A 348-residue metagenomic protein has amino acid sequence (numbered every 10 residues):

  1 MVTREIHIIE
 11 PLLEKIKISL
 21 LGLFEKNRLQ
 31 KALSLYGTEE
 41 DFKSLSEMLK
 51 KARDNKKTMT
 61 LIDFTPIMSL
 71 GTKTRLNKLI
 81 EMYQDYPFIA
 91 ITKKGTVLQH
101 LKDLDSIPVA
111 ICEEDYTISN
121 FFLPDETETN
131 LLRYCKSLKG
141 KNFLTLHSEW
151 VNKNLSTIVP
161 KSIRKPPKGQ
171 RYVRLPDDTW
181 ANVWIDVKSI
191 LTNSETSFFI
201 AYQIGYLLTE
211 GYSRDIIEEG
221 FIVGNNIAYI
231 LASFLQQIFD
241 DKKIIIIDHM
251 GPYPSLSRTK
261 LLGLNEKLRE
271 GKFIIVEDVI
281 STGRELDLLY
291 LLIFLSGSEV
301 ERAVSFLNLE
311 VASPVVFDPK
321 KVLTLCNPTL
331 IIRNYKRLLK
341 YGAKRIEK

Functional and structural regions predicted by a protein language model:
V2-N77, E113-R214: Active-site-facing substrate-recognition patch
V2-Q30, K78-S162, L288-K348: PRPP-dependent phosphoribosyltransferase catalytic core
L13, K17-I18, Y36-D54, G95 (+2 more regions): Short, glycine/charge-rich flexible loops or terminal/linker lids adjacent to PRPP-binding catalytic cores
N55-M59, D85-Y86, R214-E218, R269-K272 (+1 more regions): A general structural motif
T60, I89-A90, G220, I245 (+3 more regions): A structural signal for isolated positions on well-ordered beta-strands in alpha/beta enzyme cores
T60-I67, F273-T282: Conserved P-loop NTPase "ATPase switch" module shared by AAA+ and STAND
T60-R75, I190-E266, L288-L292: Conserved PRPP/pyrophosphate-binding segment of the phosphoribosyltransferase/PRPP-pathway fold
G224, D278, V304: Glycine- and other small-residue-rich loops at beta-strand/loop junctions that grip anionic moieties
